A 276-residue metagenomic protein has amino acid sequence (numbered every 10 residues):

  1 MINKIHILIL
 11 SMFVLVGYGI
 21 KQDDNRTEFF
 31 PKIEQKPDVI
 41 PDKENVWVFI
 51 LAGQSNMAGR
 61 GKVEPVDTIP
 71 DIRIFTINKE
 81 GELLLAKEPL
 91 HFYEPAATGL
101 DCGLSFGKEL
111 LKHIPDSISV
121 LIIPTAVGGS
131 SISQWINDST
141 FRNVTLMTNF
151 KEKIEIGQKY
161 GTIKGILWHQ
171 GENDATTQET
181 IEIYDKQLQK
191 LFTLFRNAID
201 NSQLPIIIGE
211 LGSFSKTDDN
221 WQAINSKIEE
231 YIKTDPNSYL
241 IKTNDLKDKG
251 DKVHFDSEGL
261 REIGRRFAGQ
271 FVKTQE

Functional and structural regions predicted by a protein language model:
M1-R26: Bacterial Sec-dependent N-terminal signal peptides
I20-E276: Cell-envelope and extracellular/periplasmic
